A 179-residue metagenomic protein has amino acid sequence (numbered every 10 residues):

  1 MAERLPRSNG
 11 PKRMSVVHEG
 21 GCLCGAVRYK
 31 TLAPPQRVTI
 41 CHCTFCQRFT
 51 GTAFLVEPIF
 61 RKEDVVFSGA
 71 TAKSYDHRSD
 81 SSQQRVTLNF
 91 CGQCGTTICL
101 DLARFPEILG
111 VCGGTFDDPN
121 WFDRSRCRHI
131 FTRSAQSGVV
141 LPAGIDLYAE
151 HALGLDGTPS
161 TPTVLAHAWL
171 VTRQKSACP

Functional and structural regions predicted by a protein language model:
A2-E19, A26-P179: A short Gly-Trp-Pro
